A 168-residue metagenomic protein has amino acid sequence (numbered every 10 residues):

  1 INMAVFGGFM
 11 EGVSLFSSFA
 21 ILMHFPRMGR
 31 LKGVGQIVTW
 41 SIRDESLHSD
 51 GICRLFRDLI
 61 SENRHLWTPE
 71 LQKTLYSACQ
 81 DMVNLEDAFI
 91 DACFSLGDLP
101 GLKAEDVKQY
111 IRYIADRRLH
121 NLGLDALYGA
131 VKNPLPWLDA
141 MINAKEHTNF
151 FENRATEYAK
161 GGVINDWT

Functional and structural regions predicted by a protein language model:
I1-T168: Non-heme di-metal
